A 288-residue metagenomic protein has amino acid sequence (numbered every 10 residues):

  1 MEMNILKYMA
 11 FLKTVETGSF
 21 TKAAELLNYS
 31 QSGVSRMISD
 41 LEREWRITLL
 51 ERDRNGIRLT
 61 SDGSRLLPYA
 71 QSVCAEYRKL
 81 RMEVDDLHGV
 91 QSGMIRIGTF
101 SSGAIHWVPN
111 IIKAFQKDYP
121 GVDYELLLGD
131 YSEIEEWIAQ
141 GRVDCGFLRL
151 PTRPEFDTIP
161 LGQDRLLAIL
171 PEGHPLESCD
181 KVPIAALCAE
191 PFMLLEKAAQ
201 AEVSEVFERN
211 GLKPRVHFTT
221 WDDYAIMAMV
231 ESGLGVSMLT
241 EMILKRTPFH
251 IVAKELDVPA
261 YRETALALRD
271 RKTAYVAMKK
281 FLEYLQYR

Functional and structural regions predicted by a protein language model:
K13-S30: Short helix-boundary/capping micro-motifs
E42-L59: A short LG(V/I)-centered, amphipathic sequence patch enriched for acidic residue(s) preceding the LG motif
E44-W45, L66-H88: Alpha-helical linker/hinge and terminal dimerization helices associated with HTH transcriptional regulators
G89, E155-L166, L170-F192: Flexible hinge/capping segments at coil-to-helix
V90-P154, K213, T220: Central regulatory/effector-binding core of bacterial HTH transcription factors
D130-E135, A139-R142, R149, A198-V252: Hydrophobic hinge/microswitch elements
E155-P160, D164-R165, C179, Y224-T273: Beta-alpha-beta core module
E190-N210, A274-L282: Secondary-structure junction motif
